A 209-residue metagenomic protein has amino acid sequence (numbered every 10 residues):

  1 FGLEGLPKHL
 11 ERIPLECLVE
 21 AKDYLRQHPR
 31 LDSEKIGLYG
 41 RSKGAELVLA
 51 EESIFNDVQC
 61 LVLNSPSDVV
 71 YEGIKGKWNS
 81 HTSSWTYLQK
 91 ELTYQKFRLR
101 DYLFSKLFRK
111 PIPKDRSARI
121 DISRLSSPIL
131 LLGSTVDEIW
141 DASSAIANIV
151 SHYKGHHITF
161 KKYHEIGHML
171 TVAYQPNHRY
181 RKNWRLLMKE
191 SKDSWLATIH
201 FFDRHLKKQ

Functional and structural regions predicted by a protein language model:
F1-K8: Conserved alpha/beta-hydrolase
H9-P29, A50: Alpha/beta-hydrolase active-site loop
R30-S42: Alpha/beta-hydrolase fold nucleophile elbow
G40-A50: Glycine-rich nucleophile elbow surrounding the catalytic serine of serine-hydrolase chemistry
A50-L107: Hydrolase active-site cap/lid region
L125, L131-G133, D137: Short beta-strand/loop motif that positions the catalytic acidic residue of the alpha/beta-hydrolase fold
V136-W140, H168-M169: Acidic catalytic loop of the alpha/beta-hydrolase fold
A147, K154-Q209: C-terminal catalytic histidine-bearing segment of alpha/beta-hydrolase fold enzymes
